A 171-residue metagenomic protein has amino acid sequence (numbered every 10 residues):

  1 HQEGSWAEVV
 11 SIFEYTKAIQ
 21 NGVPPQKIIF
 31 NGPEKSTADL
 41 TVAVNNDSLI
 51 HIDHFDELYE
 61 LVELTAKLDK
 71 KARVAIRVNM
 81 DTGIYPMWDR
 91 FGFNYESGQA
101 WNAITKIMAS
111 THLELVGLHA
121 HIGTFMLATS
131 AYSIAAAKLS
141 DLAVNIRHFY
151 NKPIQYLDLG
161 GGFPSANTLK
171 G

Functional and structural regions predicted by a protein language model:
H1-Y156: Active-site-proximal beta-alpha core segment in soluble small-molecule metabolic enzymes
G123, I154-G171: Flexible glycine/acidic-rich beta-alpha junction loops that bind and position SAM and/or redox cofactors in anaerobic
